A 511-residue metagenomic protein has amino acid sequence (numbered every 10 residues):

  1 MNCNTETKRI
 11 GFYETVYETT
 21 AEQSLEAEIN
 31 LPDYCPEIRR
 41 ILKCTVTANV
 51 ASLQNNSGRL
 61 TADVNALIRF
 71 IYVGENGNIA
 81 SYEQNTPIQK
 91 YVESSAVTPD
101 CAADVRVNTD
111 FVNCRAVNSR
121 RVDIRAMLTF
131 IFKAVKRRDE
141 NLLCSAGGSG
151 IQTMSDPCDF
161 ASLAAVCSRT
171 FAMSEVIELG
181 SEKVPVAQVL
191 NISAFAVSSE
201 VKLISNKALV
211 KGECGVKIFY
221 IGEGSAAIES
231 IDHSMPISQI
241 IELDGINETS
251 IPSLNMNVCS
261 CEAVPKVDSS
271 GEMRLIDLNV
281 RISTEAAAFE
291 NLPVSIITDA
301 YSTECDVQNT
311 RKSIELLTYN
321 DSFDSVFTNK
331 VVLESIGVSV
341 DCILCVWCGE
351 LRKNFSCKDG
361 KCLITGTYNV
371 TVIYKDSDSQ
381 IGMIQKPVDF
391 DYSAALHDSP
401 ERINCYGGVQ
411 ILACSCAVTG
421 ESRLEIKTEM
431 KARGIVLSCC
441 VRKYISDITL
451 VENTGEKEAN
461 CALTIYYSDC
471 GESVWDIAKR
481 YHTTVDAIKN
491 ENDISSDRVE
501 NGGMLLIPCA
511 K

Functional and structural regions predicted by a protein language model:
M1-E458: Interfacial loop/beta elements and low-complexity acidic/Ser/Thr-rich segments of macromolecular assembly/processing
E452-N490, S495-K511: Primarily a LysM-type cell-wall glycan-binding module
